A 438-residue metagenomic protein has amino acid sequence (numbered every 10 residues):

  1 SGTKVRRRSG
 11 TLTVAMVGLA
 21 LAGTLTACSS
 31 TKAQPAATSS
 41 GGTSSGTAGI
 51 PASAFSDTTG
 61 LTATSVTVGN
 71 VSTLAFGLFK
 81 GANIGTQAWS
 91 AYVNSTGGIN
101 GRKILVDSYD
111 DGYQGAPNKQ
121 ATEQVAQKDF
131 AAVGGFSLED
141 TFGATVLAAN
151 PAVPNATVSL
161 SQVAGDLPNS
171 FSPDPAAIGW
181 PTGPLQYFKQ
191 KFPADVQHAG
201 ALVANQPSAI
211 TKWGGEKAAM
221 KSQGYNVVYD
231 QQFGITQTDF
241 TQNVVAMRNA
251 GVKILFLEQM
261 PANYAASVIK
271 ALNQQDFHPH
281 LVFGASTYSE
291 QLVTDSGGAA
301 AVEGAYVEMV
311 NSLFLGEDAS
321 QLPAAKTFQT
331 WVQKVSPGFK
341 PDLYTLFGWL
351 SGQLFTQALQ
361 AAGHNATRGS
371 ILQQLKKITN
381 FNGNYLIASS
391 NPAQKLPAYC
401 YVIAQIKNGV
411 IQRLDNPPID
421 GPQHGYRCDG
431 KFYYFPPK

Functional and structural regions predicted by a protein language model:
T24-A27: C-terminal motif of bacterial Sec signal peptides marking the signal peptidase cleavage site
S29-K32: Bacterial signal peptide processing site
Q34, P51-A54, L78-Q87, T96-D166 (+3 more regions): Beta-alpha junction/loop-to-helix N-cap segments that form part of ligand/metal-binding clefts
G41-F55, T59, T379-K438: Solvent-exposed, acidic/polar segments of extracytosolic/periplasmic ligand-binding ectodomains
T47-Q87, Y109-G115, L202-T211, G316-E317 (+1 more regions): Extracytoplasmic "Venus flytrap"
D129-Q232, V282-V307: Extracytoplasmic ligand/sensor domains, especially the bilobed periplasmic-binding protein
N205, W213-K217, P261-S267, F314-L375: Extracellular/periplasmic ligand-binding modules, especially the Venus flytrap/periplasmic-binding
L272-G348, D429-P436: Extracellular/periplasmic periplasmic-binding protein-like sensory domains
